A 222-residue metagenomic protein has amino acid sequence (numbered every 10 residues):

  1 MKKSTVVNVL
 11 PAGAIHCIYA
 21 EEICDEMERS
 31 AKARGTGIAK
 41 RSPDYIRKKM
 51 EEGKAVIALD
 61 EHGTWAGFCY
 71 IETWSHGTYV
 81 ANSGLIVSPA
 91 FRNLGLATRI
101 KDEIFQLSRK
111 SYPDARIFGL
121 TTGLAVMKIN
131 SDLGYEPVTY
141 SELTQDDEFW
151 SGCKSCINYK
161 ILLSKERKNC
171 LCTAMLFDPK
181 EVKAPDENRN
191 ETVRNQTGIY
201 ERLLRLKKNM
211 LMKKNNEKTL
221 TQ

Functional and structural regions predicted by a protein language model:
M1-T5, R109-D114, F118-Q222: Terminal substrate-recognition subdomain of acyl/acetyltransferases
K2-I23: A short beta-loop-alpha structural element at the N-terminal edge of CoA-dependent acyl/N-acetyltransferase catalytic
I15, R41, T121-T122: Short beta->alpha linker loops
C17-A39, Y159, E166-V182: Amide-forming acyltransferase catalytic core, primarily the GNAT-like/NAT-type and related acyltransferase folds
I23-F91: A conserved beta-strand-loop-helix scaffold within acyl/acetyltransferase catalytic domains
I46-R47, F105, M127: Short amphipathic alpha-helical segments and helix-helix/interface helices
V87, N93-S108, I117-G119: Conserved acetyl-CoA-binding loop-helix of GNAT-fold acetyltransferases
